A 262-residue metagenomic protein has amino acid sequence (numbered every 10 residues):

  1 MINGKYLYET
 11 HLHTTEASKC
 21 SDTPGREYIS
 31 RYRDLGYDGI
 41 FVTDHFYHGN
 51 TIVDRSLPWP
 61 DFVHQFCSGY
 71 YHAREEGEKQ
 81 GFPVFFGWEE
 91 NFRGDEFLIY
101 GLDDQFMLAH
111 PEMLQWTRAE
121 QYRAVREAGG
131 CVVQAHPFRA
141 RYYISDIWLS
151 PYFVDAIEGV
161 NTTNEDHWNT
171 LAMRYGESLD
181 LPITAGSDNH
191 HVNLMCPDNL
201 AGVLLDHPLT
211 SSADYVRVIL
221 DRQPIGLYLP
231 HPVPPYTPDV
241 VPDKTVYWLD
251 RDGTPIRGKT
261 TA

Functional and structural regions predicted by a protein language model:
M1-N91, Y152, N193, T260-A262: An N-terminally biased module of ancient metal coordination in phosphate/nucleic-acid-related enzymes
M1-T10, T14, P24-S30, G94-Q105 (+2 more regions): Charged catalytic cores and adjacent phosphate/nucleic-acid-binding surfaces used for phosphate/nucleic-acid chemistry
E16-C20, F62, L108-E112, Q134-P137 (+1 more regions): Short, flexible loop segments at the rims of nucleotide/cofactor-binding pockets, characterized by
I40-V42, V133-Q134, E158: Conserved beta-strand positions in the central sheet of alpha/beta enzyme cores
F62-S68, M107, P111-R123: C-terminal active-site-proximal or functional interface alpha/beta core segments in diverse enzymes
V125, G129-Y142: Aromatic-lined carbohydrate-recognition surfaces of secreted/lumenal glycan-active proteins
